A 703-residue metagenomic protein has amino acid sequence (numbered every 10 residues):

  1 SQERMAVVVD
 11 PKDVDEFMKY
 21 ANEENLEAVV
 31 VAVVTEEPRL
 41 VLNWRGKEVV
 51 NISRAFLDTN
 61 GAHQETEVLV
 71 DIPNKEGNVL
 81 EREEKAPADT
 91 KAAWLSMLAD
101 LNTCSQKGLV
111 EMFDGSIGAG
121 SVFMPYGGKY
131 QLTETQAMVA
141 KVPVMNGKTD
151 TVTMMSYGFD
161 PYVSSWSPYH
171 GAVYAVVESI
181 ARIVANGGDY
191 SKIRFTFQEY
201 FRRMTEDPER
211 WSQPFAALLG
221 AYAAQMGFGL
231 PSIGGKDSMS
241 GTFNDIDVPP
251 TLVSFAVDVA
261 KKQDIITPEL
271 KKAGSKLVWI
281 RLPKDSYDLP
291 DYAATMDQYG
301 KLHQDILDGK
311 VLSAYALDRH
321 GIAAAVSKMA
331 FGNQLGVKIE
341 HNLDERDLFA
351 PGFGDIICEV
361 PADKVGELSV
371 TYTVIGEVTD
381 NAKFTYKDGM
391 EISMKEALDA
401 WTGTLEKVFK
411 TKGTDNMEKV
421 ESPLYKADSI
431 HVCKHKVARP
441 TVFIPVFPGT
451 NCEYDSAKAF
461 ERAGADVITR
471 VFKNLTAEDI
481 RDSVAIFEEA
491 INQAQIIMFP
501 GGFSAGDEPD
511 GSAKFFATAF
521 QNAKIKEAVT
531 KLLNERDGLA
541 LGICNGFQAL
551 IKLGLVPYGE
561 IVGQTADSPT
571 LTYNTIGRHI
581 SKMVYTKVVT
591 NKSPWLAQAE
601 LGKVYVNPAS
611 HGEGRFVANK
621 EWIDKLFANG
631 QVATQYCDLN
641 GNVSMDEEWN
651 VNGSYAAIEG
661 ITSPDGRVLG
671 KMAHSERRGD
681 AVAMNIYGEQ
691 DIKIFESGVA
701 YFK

Functional and structural regions predicted by a protein language model:
S1-I496, P500-A505, A519-T530, A656 (+3 more regions): Glycine/proline-enriched, intrinsically flexible loops and inter-domain linkers
F17, Y454, E508-D510, L550-L553 (+2 more regions): Short glycine-/acidic-enriched loop or helix-start segments at secondary-structure transitions that form or flank
P38-L40, S240-T242, Q263, Q548-K552 (+3 more regions): Short, well-ordered, mixed-charge alpha-helical segments that flank or form enzyme active sites
E206, S286, P509-A517, T634-Q635 (+1 more regions): Short, basic, glycine/proline-bearing loop/turn elements
S238, S504, G546-Q548, E613 (+1 more regions): Catalytic metal-binding/acid-base residues of hydrolase active sites
A316, C544, H674: Active-site glycine-centered loops adjacent to acidic/histidine catalytic or metal-binding residues that shape
I375, I480-D482, I486-E489, T530-K531 (+1 more regions): Amide-donor transfer/coupling interface in amidating biosynthetic enzymes
S504-K592: Cysteine-nucleophile active-site neighborhood
